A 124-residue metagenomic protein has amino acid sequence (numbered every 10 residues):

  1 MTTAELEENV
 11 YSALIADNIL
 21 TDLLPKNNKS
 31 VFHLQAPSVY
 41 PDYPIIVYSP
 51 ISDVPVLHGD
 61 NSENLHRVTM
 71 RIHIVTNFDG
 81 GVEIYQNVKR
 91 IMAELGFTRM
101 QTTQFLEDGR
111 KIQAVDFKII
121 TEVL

Functional and structural regions predicted by a protein language model:
M1-D53, L57-H58: Small/polar-rich, solvent-exposed N-terminal microdomains that initiate assembly or binding
A16-T21, D42-V47, R71-I72, Y85-I91 (+1 more regions): N-terminal start-of-chain detector that recognizes signal peptides and the immediate post-cleavage beginning
V39, E63, L106-D108: Sterically constrained small-residue positions within well-ordered secondary structures of folded domains
V54-V56, G80, V123: Residue-level signal for secondary-structure boundary sites
N61-R67, V88-R90: Short intrinsically disordered coil segments
N64-F78, K111-T121: Oligomerization/assembly interface segments of phage tail-like spikes and tubes
Y85-L124: Acidic-leaning, charged glycine-interspersed low-complexity segments
